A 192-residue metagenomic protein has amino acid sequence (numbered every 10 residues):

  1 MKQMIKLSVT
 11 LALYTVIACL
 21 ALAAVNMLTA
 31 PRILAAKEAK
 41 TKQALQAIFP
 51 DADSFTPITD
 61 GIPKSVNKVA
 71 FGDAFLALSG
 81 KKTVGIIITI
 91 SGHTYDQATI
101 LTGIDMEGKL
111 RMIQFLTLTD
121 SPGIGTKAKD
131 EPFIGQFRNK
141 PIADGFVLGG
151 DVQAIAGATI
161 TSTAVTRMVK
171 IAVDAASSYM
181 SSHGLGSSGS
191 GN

Functional and structural regions predicted by a protein language model:
K2-N192: Flexible, solvent-exposed loop/hinge segments and secondary-structure transition points
